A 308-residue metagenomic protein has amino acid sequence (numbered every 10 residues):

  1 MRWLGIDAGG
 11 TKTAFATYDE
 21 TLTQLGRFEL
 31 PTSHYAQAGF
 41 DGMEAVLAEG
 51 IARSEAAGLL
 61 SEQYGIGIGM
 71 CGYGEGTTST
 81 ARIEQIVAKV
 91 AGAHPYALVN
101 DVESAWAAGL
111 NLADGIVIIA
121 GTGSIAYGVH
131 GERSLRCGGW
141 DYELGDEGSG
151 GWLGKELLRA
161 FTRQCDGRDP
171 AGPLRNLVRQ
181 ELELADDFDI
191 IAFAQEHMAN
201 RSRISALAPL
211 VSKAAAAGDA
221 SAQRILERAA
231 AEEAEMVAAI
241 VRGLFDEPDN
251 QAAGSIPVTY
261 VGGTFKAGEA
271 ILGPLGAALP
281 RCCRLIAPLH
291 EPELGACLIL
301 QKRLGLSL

Functional and structural regions predicted by a protein language model:
M1-E62, A88, A108-I116, L158-L308: ATP-binding/phosphotransfer module of carbohydrate and carboxylate kinases, centering on a glycine-rich
A16, G65-G69, A97, V117: Short, conserved beta-strand segments within well-ordered enzyme catalytic domains that often line or immediately flank
P31, G69, Y127, G138 (+1 more regions): Residues in well-ordered beta-strands of folded domains
Y35, G72, G139-E147, C282-A287: A short glycine/serine-rich beta->alpha loop
G65-C71, Q85, G123-S134, R179-A194: Short N-terminal signal/transit or membrane-insertion segments and the immediately adjacent low-complexity/disordered
G67-Y73, A120-T122, I256-K266: Glycine-rich beta-strand-to-loop/alpha-helix junction loops that act as flexible
G74-A171: Phosphate-binding/catalytic loop of phosphoryl-transfer enzymes
